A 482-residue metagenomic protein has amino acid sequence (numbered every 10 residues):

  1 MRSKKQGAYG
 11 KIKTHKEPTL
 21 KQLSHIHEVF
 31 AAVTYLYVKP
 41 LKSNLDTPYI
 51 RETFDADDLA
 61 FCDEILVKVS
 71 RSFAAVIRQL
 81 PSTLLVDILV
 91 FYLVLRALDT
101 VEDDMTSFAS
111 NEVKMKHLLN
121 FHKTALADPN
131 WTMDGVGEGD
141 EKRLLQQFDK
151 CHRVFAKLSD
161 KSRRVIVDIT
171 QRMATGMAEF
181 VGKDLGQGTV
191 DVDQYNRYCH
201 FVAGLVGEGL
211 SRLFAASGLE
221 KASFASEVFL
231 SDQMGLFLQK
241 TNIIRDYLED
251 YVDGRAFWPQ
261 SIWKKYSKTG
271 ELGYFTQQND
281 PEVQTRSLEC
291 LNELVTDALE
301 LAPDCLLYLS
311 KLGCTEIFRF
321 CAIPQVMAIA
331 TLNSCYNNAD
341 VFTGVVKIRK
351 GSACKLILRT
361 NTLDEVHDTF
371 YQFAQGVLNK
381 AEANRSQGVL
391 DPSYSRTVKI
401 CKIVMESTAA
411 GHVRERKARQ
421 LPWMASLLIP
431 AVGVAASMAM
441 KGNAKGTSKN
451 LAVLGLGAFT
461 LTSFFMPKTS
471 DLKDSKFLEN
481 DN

Functional and structural regions predicted by a protein language model:
M1-F237, E249-N482: Catalytic cores of Mg2+-dependent Asp-rich isoprenoid enzymes
